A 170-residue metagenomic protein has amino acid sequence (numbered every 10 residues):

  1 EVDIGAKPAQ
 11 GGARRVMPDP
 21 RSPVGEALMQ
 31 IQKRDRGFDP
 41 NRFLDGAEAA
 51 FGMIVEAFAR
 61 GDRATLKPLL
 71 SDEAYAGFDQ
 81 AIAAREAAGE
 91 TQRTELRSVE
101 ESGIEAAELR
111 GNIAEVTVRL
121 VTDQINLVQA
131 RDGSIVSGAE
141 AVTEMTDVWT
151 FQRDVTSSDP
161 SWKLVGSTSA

Functional and structural regions predicted by a protein language model:
E1-A6: Long amphipathic alpha-helical segments used for membrane anchoring, targeting, substrate engagement, or oligomerization
K7-L96: Core segments of small alpha/beta cavity-forming domains
E56, R63-A170: Structured, amphipathic secondary-structure segments that form assembly/contact surfaces in multi-subunit
